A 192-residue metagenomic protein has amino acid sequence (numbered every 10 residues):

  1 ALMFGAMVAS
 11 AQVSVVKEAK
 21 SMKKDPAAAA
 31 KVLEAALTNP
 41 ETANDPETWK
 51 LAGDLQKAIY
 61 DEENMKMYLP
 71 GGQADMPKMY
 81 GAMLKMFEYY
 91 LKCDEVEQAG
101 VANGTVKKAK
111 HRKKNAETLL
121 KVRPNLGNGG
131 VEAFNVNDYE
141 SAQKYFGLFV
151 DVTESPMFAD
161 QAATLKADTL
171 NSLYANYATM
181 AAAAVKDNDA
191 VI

Functional and structural regions predicted by a protein language model:
F4-A11: Sec/Tat signal peptide C-region and signal peptidase I cleavage site
Q12-K78: Start-of-domain marker
V16-K20, E34, G127, V131 (+1 more regions): Amphipathic alpha-helical repeat scaffolds
L55-E140, K144-A178, A184-D189: Short coil/linker segments at helix-helix boundaries
